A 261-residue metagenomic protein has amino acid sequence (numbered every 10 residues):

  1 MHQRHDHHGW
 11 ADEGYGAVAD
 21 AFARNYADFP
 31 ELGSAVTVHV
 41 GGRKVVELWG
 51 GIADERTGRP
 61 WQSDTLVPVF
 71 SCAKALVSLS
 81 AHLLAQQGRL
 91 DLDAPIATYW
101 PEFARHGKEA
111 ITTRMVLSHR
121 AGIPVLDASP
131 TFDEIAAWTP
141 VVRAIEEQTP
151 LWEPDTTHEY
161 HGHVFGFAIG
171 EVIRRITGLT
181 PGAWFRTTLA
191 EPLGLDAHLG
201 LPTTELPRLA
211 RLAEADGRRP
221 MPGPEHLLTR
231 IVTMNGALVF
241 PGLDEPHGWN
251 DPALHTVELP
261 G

Functional and structural regions predicted by a protein language model:
M1-H7, T256-L259: Short, contiguous pre-domain boundary segments
D6-V69: Short, conserved catalytic-motif segment at the N-terminal edge
D12-Y15, T113, A183-L201, E245-G261: Conserved active-site loop region of the serine DD-peptidase/beta-lactamase
G16, F22-A23, G42-K44, L66-A94 (+1 more regions): Active-site SXXK
P68-C72, Q86-A128, E147, R175-M221: Active-site helix/loop module of the DD-peptidase/beta-lactamase fold, centered on the serine-lysine SxxK catalytic
T156-H163: Cytochrome P450
T204-G261: Penicillin-binding protein/beta-lactamase superfamily catalytic region
